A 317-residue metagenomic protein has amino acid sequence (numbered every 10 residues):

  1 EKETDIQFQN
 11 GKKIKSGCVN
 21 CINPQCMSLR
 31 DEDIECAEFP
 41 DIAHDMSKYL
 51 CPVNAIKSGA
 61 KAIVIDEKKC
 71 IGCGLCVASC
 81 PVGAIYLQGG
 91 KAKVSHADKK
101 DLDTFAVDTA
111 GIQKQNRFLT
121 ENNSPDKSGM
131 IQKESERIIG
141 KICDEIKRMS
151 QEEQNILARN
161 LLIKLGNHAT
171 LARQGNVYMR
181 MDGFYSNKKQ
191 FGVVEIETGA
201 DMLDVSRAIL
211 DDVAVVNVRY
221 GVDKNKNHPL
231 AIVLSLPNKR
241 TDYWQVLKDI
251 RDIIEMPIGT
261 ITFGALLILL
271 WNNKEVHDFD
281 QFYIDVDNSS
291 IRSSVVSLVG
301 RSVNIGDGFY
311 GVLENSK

Functional and structural regions predicted by a protein language model:
E1-G59: Ferredoxin-type iron-sulfur electron-transfer modules and their immediate structural context
N20, K48-L50, G72-V82: C-type cytochrome heme c attachment motif
I56-K57, C76, I85-Y86: Short hydrophobic beta-strand motif reused across regulatory alpha/beta modules
G59-K68, C73, A92: Short linker/helix segments within small regulatory modules
Q88-E152, K317: Interdomain/boundary linker segments immediately adjacent to catalytic/signaling cores
E145-E152, I156-D307: Catalytic core segments in nucleotide and nucleic-acid processing enzymes
N304-K317: C-terminal, charge/polar-rich interaction regions
